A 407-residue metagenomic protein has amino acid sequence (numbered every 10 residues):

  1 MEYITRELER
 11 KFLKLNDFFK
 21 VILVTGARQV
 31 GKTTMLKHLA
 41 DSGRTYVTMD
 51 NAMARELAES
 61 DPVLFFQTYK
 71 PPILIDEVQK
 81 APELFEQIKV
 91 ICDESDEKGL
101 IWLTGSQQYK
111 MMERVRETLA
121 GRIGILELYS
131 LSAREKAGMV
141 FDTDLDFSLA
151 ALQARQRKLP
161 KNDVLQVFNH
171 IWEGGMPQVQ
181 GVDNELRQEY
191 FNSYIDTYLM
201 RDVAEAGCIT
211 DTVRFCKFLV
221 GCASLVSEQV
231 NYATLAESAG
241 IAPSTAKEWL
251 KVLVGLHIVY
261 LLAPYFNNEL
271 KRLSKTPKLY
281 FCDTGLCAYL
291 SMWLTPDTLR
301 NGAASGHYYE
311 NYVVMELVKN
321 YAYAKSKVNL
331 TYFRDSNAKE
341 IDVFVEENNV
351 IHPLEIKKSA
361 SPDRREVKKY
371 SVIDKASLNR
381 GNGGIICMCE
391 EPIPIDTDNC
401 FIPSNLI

Functional and structural regions predicted by a protein language model:
M1-Q29, T33-M49, K251-V252, H257-V259 (+1 more regions): A cross-kingdom feature that marks ATP-driven nucleic-acid transaction machinery
V21-L23, P71-L74, L100: Residue-level preference for the first positions of well-ordered beta-strands
R44-P72: Short glycine-rich substrate-engagement loop in P-loop NTPases that contacts/grips substrate
T68-L84: Conserved P-loop NTPase "ATPase switch" module shared by AAA+ and STAND
F85-Y109, R116-E117: Conserved catalytic/switch belt of AAA+ P-loop NTPases
T104-Q108, R114, Y129-L131, C387-E390: A short beta-strand-to-loop transition that corresponds to the Sensor-1 phosphate-sensing loop of AAA+ P-loop ATPases
Y109-I125, A137-D142: Short regulatory helix/loop adjacent to the ATP-binding pocket of P-loop NTPases
G138-E316, V328-T331: Interdomain hinge/linker elements that couple catalytic modules in large macromolecular machines
